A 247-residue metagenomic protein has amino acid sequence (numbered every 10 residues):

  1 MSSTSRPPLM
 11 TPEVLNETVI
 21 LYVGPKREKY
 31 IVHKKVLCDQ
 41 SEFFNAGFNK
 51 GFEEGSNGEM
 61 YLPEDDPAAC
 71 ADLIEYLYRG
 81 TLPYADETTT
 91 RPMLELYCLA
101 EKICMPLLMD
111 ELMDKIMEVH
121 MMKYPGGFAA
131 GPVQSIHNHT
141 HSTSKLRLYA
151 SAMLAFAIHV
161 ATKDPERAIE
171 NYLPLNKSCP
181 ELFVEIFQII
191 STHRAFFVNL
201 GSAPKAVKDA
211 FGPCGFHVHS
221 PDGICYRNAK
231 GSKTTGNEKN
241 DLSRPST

Functional and structural regions predicted by a protein language model:
M1-V36, A68, E75-T88: N-terminal BTB/POZ boundary and linker segment
R6, D72-I169: Post-BTB helical module
G24, K35, P63-D65, L108-E111: Structured beta-strand/turn binding interfaces of compact recognition modules in eukaryotic regulators
R27, N57-E59: Short, solvent-exposed beta-strand edge segments and adjacent coil->beta transition regions
D39-N57, P83: Cytochrome P450 catalytic domain signature, combining two hallmark sequence patches
M60, I136, V160-F196: Long amphipathic alpha-helical assembly cores
G212-T247: Terminal end segments
